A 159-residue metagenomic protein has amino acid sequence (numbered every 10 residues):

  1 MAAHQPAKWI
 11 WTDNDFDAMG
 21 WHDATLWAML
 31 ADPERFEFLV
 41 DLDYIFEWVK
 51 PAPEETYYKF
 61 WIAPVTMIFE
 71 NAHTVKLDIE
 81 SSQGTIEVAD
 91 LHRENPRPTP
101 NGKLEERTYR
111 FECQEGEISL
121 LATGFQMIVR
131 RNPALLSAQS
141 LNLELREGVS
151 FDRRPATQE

Functional and structural regions predicted by a protein language model:
M1-E159: Surface-exposed, interaction-prone regions used to assemble/regulate multi-protein complexes
